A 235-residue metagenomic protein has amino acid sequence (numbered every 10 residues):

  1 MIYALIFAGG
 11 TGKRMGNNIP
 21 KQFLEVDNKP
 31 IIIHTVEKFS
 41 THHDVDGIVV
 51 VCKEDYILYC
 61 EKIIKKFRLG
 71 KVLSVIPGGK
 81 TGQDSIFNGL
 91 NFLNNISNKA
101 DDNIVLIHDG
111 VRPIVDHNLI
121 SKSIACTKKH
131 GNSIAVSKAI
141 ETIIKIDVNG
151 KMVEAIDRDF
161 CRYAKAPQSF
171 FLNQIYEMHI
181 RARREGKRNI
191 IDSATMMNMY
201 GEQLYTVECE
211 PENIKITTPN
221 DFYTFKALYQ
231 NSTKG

Functional and structural regions predicted by a protein language model:
M1-I57: N-terminal glycine-rich phosphate-binding loop and ensuing alpha1 helix
I6, I32, G89, D109 (+3 more regions): Residue-level signal for inorganic ion chemistry
M15, C60-I64, S123, F225: Hydrophobic packing residues within well-ordered alpha-helices of enzyme cores
E25, I114, A155, S169 (+1 more regions): Short aromatic/basic micro-patch
I33-D101, A182-E185: Conserved N-terminal catalytic core of the sugar/cofactor nucleotidyltransferase
T81-V148: Conserved beta-loop-beta/alpha segment of the NTase-like Rossmann-fold superfamily that binds/positions NTPs
K145-F170: Short, flexible, basic/aromatic active-site loop/helix in glycosyltransferases
R162-G235: Conserved alpha/beta core of the MobA/IspD/sugar-nucleotide pyrophosphorylase nucleotidyltransferase superfamily
